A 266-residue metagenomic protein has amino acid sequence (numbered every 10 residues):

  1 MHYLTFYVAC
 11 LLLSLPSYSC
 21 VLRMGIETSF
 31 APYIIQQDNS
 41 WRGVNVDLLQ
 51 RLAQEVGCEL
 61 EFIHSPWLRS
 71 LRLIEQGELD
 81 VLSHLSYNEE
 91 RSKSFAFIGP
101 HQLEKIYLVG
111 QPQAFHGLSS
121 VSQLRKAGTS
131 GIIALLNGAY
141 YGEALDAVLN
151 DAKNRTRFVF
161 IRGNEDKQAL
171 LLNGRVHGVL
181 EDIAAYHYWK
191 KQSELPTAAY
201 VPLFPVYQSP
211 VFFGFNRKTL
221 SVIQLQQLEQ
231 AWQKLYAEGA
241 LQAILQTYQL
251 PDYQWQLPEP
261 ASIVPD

Functional and structural regions predicted by a protein language model:
S14-S17: N-terminal signal peptide c-region/cleavage motif recognized by signal peptidases
C20-S94, F160, E238, T247-Y248 (+1 more regions): Extracytoplasmic small-molecule ligand-binding "clamshell" domains of the periplasmic binding protein/Venus flytrap
E27-S29, L103-I106, Q192-E229, P251-D266: Periplasmic-binding protein-like
V46-V56, F115, S122-I132, A139 (+1 more regions): Extended ligand-binding regions for polar small-molecule ligands
L49-V56, R125-T129, L136-I161, K190-P196 (+1 more regions): Ligand-binding cleft/hinge of the Venus flytrap
Q50, Q54, F62-A127, G138-Y141 (+1 more regions): Acidic, polar ligand-binding/catalytic clefts
L68-D80, A96, N164-A185, Q192-S193: Short helices/loops that flank or line small-molecule/ion binding pockets
L85-S94, H177-Y207: A ligand-binding cleft/hinge motif common to bilobed small-molecule-binding domains
